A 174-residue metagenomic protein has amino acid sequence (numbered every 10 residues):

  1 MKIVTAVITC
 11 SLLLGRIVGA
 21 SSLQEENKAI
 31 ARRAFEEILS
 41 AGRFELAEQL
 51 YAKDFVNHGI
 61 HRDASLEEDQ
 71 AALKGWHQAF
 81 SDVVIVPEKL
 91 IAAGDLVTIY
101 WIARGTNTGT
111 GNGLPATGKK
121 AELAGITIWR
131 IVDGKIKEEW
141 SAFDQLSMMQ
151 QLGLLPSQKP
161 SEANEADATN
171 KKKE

Functional and structural regions predicted by a protein language model:
V4, I8, L14-K53, S157-E174: Short, low-complexity N-terminal intrinsically disordered segments enriched in polar/charged residues
F44-V97, I102: A solvent-exposed, acidic/Ser-Thr-rich amphipathic alpha-helical stretch
H58, N107, E139: Histidine-centered active-site/metal-ligand motif
R62-A64, R104-T106, F143-S147: Solvent-exposed loop/turn segments at secondary-structure junctions within structured extracellular/periplasmic domains
R104-D133: Exposed beta-sheet edge and beta->alpha loop/turn motif
G109-N112, M148-G153: A short, polar/proline- and glycine-enriched secondary-structure boundary/capping micro-motif
E122-Q150: Short beta-strand edge/turn micro-motifs at domain boundaries
